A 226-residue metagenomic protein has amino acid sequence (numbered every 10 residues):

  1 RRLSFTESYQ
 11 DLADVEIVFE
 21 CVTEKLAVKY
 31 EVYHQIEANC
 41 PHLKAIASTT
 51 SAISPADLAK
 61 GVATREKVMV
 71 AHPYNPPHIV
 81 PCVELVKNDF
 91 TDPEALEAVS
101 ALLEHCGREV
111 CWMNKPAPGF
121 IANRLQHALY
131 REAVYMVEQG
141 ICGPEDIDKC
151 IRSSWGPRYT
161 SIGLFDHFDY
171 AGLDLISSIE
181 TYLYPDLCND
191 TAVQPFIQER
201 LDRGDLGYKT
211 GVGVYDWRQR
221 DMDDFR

Functional and structural regions predicted by a protein language model:
R1, V62, C150-S154: A general structural motif at alpha-helix termini
R1-I46, I53-S54: Rossmann-like NAD(P)-binding element
F5-E7, M69-V70, W112, D216: Structural signal for conserved beta-strand scaffold positions within catalytic alpha/beta enzyme cores
S48-R124: Rossmann-fold dinucleotide-binding core
P81-C82, L129-A133, S178-L183: A general alpha-helix detector
R108, Q139, P144-R226: NAD(P)-dependent Rossmann-like dehydrogenase/reductase catalytic/cofactor-binding core
H127, V137-Q139: AAA+ ATPase "lid" subdomain C-terminal helix
